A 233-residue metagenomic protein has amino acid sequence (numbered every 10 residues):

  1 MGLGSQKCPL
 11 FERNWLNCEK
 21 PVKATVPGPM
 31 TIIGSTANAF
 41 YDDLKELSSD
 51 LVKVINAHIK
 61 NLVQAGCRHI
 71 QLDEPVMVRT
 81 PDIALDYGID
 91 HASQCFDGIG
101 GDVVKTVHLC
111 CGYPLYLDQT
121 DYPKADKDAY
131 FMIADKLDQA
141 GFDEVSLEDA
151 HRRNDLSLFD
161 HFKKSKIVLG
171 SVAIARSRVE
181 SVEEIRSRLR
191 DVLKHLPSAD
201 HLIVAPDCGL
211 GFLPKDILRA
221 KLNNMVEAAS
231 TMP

Functional and structural regions predicted by a protein language model:
M1-P233: Domain-level signal for soluble alpha/beta catalytic cores
